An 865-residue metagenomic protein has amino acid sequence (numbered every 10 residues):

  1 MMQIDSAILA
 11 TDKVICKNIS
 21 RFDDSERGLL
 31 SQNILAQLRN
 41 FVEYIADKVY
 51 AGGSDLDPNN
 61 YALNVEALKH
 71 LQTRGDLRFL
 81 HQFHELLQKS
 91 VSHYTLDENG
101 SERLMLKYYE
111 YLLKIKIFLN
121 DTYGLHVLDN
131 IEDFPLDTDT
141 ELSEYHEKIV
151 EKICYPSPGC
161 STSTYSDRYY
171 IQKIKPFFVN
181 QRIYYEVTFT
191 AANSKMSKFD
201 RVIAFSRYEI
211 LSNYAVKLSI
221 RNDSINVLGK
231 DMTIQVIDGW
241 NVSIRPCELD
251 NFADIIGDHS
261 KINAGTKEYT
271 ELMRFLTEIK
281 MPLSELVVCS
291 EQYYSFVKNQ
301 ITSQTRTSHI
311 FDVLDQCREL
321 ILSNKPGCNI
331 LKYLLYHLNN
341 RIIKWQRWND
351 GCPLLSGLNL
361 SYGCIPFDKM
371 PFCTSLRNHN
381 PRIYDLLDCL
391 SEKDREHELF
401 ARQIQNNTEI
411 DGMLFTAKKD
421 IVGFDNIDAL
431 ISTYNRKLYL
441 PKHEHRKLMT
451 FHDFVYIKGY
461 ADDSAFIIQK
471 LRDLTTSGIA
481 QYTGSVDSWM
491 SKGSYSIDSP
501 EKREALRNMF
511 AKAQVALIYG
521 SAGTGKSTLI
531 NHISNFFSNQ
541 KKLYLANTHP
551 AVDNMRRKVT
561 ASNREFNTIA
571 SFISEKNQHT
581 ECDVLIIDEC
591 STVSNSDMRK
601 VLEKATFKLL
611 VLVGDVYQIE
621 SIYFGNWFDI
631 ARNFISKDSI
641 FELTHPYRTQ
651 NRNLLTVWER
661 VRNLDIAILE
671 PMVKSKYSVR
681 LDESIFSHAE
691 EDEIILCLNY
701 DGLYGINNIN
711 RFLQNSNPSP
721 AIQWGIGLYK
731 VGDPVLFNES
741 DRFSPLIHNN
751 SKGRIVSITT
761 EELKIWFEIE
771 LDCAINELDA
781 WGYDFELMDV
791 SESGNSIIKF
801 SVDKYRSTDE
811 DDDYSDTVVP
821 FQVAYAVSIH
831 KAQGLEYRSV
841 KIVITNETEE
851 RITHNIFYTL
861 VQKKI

Functional and structural regions predicted by a protein language model:
M2-A215: Extended low-complexity, intrinsically disordered and solenoidal helical-scaffold regions
I117, T122-F134, E141-I479: N-terminal accessory nucleic-acid engagement/regulatory domains that precede and modulate ATP-driven motor cores
S464-T475, W658-V661, L860-K864: Short amphipathic C-terminal alpha-helix that caps PH/PH-like domains
A480-G493: Conserved adenine-nucleotide phosphate-binding loops and their immediately adjacent elements
G493-Q514: N-terminal pre-P-loop "Q-motif" helix
R507, A511-S675: ASCE P-loop NTPase helicase motor core
T524, N563-F566, K637, T649-R652 (+1 more regions): Core RecA-like ATPase module of SF1/SF2 helicases and allied nucleic-acid translocases
R662-G705: Helicase P-loop NTPase motor core
